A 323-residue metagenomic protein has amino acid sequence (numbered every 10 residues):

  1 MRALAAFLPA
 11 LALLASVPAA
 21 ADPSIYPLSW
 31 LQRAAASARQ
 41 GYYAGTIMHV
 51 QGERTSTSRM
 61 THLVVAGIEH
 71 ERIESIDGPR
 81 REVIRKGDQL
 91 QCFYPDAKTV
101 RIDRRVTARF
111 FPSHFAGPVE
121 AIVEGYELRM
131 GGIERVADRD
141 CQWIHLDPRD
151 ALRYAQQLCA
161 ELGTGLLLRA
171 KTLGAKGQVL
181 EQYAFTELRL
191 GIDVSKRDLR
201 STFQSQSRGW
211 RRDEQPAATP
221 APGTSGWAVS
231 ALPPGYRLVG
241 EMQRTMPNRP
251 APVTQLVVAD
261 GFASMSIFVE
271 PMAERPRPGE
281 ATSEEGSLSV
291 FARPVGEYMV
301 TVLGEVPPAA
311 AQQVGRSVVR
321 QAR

Functional and structural regions predicted by a protein language model:
M1-L4: Positively charged n-region of N-terminal signal peptides that target proteins for export
S16-P18: N-terminal signal peptide c-region/cleavage motif recognized by signal peptidases
D22-K98, E124-T172: N-terminal mature ectodomain segment of secretory-pathway/periplasmic proteins
G41, R208-Y298, P308-A310: Short, solvent-exposed recognition patches
C92-H114: Acidic/charged, solvent-exposed loop-and-adjacent secondary-structure segments enriched in E/D, K/R, S/T, and G/P
V106, D147, L173-G174, T186 (+3 more regions): A generic structural motif
A116-L173, S205-L256: Extended beta-strand-rich segments in extracellular/periplasmic secretory proteins, especially within noncatalytic
T164-L166, L173, G177-K196, G296 (+1 more regions): Surface-exposed amphipathic alpha-helical segments
